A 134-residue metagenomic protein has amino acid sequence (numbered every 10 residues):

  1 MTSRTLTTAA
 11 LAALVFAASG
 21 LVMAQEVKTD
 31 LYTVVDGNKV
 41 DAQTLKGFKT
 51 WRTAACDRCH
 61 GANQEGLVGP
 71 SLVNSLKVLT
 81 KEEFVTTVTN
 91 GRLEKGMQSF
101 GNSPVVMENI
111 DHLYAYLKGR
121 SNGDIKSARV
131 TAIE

Functional and structural regions predicted by a protein language model:
M1-A10: Bacterial N-terminal signal peptides that target proteins for export
R4-T5, F16, K39: Residues at the start of alpha-helices and the adjacent loop-to-helix junctions
A9-A18: Bacterial N-terminal signal peptides
A18, T50-T53: Processing junctions and N-termini across compartments
G20-A24: Sec/Tat signal peptide C-region and signal peptidase I cleavage site
Q25-A42, T53-A54, K95-E134: Flexible coil segments in periplasmic/lumen-exposed cytochrome c-class electron-transfer proteins
N38-K39, T44-F48, G61-N102: Gly/Gly-Pro-rich "capping" loops immediately C-terminal to redox-active cysteine motifs in periplasmic/lumenal
C56-C59: Short cysteine clusters
